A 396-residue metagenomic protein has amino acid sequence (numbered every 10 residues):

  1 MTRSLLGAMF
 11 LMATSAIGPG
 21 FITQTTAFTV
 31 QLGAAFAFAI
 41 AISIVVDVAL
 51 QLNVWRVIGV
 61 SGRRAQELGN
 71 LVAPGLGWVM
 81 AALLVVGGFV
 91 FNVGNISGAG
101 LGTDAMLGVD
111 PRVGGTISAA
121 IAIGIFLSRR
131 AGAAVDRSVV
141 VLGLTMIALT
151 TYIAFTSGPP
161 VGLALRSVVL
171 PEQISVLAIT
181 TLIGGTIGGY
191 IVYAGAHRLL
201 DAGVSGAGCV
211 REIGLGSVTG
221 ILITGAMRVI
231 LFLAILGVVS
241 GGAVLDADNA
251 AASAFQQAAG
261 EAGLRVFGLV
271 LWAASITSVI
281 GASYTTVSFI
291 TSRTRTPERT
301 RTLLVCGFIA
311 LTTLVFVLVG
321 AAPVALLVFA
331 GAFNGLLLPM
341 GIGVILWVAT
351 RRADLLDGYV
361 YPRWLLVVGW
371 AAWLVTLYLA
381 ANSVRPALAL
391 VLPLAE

Functional and structural regions predicted by a protein language model:
R3-G20, I153-V238, L271-A274: Hydrophobic, membrane-embedded alpha-helices of multi-pass small-molecule transporters
M9, W78-A82, A105-S128, L142-T151 (+2 more regions): Transmembrane alpha-helical segments of multi-pass small-molecule transport proteins
M12, A39-V72, V79-G87, I235: Juxtamembrane transmembrane-helix boundary signature
A27-L52, G69-N70, G75-L76, L177 (+2 more regions): Extracellular loop-to-transmembrane helix junctions
A49-V60, L200-D201, L222-A251: Extracellular/periplasmic helix-exit of transmembrane alpha-helices
V60, G77-G108, G115-A119, W272-S292 (+2 more regions): Hydrophobic transmembrane alpha-helices that form the core helical bundles of multi-pass secondary transporters
S118, L127-S157, L170, F329-L338 (+2 more regions): Membrane-interface loop-to-helix entry segments
G143-V168, I179-H197, V344-L356, L379-V391: Hydrophobic alpha-helical segments and their helix-loop junctions in multi-pass secondary transporters
